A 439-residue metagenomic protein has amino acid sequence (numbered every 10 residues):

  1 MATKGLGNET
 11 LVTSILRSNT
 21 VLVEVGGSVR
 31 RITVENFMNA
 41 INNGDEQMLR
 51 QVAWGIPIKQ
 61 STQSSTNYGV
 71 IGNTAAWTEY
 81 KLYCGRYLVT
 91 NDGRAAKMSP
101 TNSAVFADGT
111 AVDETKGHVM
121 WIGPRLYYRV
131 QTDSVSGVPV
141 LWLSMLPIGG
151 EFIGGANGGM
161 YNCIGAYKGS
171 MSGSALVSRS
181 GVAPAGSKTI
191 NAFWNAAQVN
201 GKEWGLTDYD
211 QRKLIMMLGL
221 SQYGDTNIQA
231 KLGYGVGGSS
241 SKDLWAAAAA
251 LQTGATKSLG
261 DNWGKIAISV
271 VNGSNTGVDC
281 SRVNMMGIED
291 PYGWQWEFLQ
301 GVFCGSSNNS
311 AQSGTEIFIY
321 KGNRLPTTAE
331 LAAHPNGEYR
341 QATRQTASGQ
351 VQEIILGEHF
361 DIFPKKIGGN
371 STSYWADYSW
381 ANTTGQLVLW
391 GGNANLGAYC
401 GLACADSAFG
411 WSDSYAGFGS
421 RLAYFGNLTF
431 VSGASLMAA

Functional and structural regions predicted by a protein language model:
A2-G44: Extracellular repetitive beta-rich solenoid segments
V25-S28, L126-R129, K168-M171, Q211 (+2 more regions): Acidic glycine-/aspartate-rich tracts in secreted/extracellular proteins
D45-I122, Y128-V130, A439: GGW-centered surface loops in extracellular recognition modules
W54, Q211-K213, Y234-S258, N262 (+2 more regions): C-terminal, surface-exposed recognition/capping segments
T110-G117, W142-P291, Q295: Short aromatic-cysteine micro-motif
W121, G137-V138: Hydrophobic structural segments
R129-V135, M171-L176, A398-Y399, F430-S432: Short, solvent-exposed loop/turn elements at domain surfaces
G305-G322: A short, polar/charged loop-to-alpha-helix boundary motif
